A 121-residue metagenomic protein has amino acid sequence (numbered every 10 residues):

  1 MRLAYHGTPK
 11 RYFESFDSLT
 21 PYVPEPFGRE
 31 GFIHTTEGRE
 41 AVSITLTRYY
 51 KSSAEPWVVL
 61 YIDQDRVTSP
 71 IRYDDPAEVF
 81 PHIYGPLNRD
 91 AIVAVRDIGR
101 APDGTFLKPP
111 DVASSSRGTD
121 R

Functional and structural regions predicted by a protein language model:
M1-R121: Conserved, structured core segments of small domains
